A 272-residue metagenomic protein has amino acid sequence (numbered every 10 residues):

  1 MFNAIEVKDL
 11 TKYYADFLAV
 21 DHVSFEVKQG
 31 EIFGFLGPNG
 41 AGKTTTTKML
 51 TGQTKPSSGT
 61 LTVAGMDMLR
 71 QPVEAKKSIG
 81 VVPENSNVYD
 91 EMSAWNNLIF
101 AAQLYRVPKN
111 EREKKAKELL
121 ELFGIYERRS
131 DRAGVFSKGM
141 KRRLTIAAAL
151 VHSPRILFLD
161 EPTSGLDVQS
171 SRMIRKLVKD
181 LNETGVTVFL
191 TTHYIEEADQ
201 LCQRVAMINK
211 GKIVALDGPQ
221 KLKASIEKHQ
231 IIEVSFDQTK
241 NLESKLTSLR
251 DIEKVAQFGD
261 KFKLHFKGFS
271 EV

Functional and structural regions predicted by a protein language model:
F2-V7, K12-N209, I213-A215: ABC transporter nucleotide-binding domains
R175-K267: ABC transporter nucleotide-binding domain
F269-V272: Short, charged/polar, Gly/Pro-enriched secondary-structure boundary elements
